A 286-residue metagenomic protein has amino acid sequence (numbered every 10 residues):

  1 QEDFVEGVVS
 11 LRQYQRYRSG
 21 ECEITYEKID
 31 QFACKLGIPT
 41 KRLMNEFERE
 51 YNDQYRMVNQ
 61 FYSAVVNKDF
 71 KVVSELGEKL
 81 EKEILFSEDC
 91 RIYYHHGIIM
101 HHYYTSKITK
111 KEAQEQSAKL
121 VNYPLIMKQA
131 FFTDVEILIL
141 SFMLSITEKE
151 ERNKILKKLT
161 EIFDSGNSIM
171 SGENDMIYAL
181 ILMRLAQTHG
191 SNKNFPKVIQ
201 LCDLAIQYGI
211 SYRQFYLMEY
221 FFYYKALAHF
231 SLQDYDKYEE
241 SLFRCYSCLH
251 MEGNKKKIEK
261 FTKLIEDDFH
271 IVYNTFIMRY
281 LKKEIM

Functional and structural regions predicted by a protein language model:
Q1-R16: Short alpha-helical DNA-recognition segment
E27-R42: DNA major-groove recognition helix of helix-turn-helix/homeodomain DNA-binding modules
Y55, Y93, D134-L138, E173 (+4 more regions): Residue register of alpha-helical TPR repeats
Q60, I98-M100, I139, Y178 (+4 more regions): Structural register within alpha-helical repeat arrays
N67, T105-K107, I146, N192 (+4 more regions): Structural motif corresponding to the intra-repeat A-B loop/turn of tetratricopeptide repeats
G77-I84, S117-I126, K157-M170, D203-Q214 (+1 more regions): Amphipathic alpha-helical segments of tetratricopeptide repeats
